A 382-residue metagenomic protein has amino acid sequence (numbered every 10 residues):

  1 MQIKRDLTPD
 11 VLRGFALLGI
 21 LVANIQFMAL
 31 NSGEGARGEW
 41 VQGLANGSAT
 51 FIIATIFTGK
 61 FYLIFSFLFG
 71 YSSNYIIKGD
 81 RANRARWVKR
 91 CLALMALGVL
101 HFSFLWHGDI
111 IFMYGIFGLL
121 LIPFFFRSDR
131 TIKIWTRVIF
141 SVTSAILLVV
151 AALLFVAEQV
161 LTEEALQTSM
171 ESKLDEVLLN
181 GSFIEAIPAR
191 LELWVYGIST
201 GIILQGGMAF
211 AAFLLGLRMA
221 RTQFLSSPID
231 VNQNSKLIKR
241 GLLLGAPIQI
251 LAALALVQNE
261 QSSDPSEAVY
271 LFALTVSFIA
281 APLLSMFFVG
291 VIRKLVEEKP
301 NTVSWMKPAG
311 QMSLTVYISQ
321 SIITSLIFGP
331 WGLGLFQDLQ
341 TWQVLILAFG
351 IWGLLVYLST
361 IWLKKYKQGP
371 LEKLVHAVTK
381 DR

Functional and structural regions predicted by a protein language model:
M1-F69: N-terminal signal-anchor module of multipass membrane proteins
R5-L12, A16, I238-K239, L295-I323 (+1 more regions): Functional transmembrane helices that form membrane-embedded active or gating regions
E34-R37, A255-L271: Membrane-interface interhelical connector segments
V41-I53, G181-Y196, S263-L271: Juxtamembrane membrane-water interface segments that cap and precede transmembrane helices
L63-K78, F112-F125, L204-S227, A281-P300: Specific transmembrane alpha-helix
Y71, Y75, G79-L148: Internal alpha-helical transmembrane segments
V138-L217: Long hydrophobic alpha-helical segments that form multi-pass transmembrane helix bundles in integral membrane proteins
D264-K364: Alpha-helical transmembrane segments of multi-pass integral membrane proteins
